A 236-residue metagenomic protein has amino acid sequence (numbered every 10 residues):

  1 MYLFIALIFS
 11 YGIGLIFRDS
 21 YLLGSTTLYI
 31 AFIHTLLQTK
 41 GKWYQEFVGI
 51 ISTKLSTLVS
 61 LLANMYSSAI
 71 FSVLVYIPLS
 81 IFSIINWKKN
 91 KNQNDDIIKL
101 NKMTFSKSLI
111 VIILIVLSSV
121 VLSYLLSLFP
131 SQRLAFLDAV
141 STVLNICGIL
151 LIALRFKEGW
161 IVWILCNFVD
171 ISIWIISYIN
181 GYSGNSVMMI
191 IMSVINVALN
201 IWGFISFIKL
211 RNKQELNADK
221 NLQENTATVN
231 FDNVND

Functional and structural regions predicted by a protein language model:
M1-S20, I97: Membrane topogenic helices and adjacent juxtamembrane segments
D19-T27, W43-F47, S67-F71, R133-D138 (+2 more regions): Short, aromatic-rich membrane-interface segments at the entry and exit of alpha-helical transmembrane domains
Y29-L37, L55-L58, L74-I85, T142-G148 (+2 more regions): Alpha-helical transmembrane segments and their membrane-interface exit regions
Q38-N90: Hydrophobic/aromatic-rich structural module bridging two neighboring secondary-structure elements via a short loop
A63-M65, F71, V116-L126, D170-I191: Hydrophobic alpha-helical transmembrane segments in multi-pass integral membrane proteins
F71-S83, W87, N101-S127, S141 (+1 more regions): Alpha-helical transmembrane segments of multi-pass integral membrane proteins
L122-E158: A mid-sequence, solvent-exposed acidic-amphipathic segment
L150-V229: C-terminal transmembrane-bundle signature of multipass membrane proteins, characterized by strong activation on
